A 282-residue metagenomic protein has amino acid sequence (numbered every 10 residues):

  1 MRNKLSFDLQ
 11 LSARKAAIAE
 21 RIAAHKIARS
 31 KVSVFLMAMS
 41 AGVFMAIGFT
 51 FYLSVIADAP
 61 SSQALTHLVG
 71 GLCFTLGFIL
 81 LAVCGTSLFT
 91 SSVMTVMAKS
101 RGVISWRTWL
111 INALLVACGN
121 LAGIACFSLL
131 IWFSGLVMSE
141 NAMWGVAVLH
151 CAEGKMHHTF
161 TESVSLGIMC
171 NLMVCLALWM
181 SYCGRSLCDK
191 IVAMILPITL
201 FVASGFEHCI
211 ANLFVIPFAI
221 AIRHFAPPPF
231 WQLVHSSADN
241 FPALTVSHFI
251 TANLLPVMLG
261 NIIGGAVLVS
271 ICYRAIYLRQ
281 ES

Functional and structural regions predicted by a protein language model:
M1-S282: Alpha-helical transmembrane segments and their helix-helix packing motifs
